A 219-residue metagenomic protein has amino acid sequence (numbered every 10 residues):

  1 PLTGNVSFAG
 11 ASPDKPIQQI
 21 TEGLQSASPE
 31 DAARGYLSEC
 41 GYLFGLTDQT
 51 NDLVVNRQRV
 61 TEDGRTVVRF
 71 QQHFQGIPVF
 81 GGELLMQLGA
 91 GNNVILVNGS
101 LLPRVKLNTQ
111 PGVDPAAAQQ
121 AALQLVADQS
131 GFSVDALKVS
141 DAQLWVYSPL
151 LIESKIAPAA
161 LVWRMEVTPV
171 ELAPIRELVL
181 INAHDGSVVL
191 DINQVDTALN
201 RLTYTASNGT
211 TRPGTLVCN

Functional and structural regions predicted by a protein language model:
P1-T211: Segments that shape or occlude catalytic/ligand-binding pockets
G214-N219: Short, intrinsically disordered, charge-balanced linker/junction segments flanking boundaries in proteins
